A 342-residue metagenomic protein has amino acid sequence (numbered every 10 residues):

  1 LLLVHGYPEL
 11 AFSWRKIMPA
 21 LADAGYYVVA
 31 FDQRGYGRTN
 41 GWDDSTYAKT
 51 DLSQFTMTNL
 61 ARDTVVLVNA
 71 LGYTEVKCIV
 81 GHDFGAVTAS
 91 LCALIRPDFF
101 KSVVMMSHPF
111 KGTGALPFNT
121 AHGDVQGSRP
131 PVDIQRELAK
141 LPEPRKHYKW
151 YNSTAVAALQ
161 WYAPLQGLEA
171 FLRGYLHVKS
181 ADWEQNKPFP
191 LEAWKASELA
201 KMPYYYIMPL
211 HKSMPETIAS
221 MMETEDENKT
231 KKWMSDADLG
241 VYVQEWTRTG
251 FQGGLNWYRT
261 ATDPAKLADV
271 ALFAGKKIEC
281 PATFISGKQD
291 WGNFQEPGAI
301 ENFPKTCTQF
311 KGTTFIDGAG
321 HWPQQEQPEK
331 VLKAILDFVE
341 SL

Functional and structural regions predicted by a protein language model:
L1-D44, S53, H82-F84, I95: Conserved HGGG/HGGXW glycine-rich cap/lid loop of the alpha/beta-hydrolase fold
P8, Q33-G37, F110, D290 (+1 more regions): Alpha/beta-hydrolase active-site loop signature
I17, C92, A334-F338: Hydrophobic residues on the short alpha-helix immediately C-terminal to a glycine-rich phosphate/catalytic loop
A20, V66-A70, F338-S341: A generic secondary-structure signal
A30, S286, F315: Conserved residues in the N-terminal Rossmann fold of short-chain dehydrogenase/reductase
Y36, W42-V80, V87-K311: Flexible "cap/lid" subdomain of the alpha/beta-hydrolase fold that forms the substrate-access gate
T308-L342: Catalytic active-site module of serine/aspartate enzymes centered on a nucleophile-bearing elbow/loop
